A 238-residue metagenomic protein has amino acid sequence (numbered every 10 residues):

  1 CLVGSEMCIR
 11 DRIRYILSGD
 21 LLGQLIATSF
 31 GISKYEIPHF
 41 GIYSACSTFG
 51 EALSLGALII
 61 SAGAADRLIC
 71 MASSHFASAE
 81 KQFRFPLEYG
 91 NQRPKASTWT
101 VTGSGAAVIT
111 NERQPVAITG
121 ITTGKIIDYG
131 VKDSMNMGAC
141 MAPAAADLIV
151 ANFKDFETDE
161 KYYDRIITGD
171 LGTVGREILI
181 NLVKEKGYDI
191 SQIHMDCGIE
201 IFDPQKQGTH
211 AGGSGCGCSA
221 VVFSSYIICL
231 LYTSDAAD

Functional and structural regions predicted by a protein language model:
C1-C8, D235-D238: Short, small-residue-biased leader/transition segments that mark boundaries at the very start of proteins
S5-I13, L148-Y162: Phosphate/pyrophosphate-binding loops at sites that engage ATP/ADP/AMP, CoA/4′-phosphopantetheine, polyphosphate
R12-R14, G63-M71, V116-I118: Short secondary-structure capping/junction motifs at helix and strand boundaries
Y15-I26, V116-T122: Short coil-to-beta-strand
G19-G23, S29-R67, S74, E112 (+2 more regions): Claisen-condensing/thiolase-fold acyl-transfer catalytic domains that form or cleave C-C bonds in fatty acid
A27-S29, A79-R84, V131, I178-L179: Short acidic, glycine/serine/threonine-rich loops at helix termini
S47, L68-F76, Q82-E88, P94: Glycine-rich anion/phosphate-binding loop at the beta-strand->alpha-helix junction
P86-V150, D155-T158, D196-I199, S234-A237: Condensing-enzyme catalytic core mediating Claisen C-C bond formation in acyl metabolism
